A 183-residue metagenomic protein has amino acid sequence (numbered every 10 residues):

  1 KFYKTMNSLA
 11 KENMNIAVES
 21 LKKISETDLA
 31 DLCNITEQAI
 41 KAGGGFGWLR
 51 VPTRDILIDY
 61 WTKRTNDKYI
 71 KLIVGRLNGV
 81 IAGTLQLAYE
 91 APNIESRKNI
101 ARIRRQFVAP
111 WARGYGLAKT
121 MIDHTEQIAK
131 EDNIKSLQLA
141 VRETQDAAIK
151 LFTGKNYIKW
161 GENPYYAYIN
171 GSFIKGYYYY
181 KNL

Functional and structural regions predicted by a protein language model:
F2-Y3: Aromatic (phenylalanine/tyrosine) cluster motif
M6-M14, G171-L183: Terminal substrate-recognition subdomain of acyl/acetyltransferases
K23-C33, E37-W111, I122-H124, I128 (+1 more regions): Acetyl-CoA-dependent GNAT
A109-W111, Y115, E143-T144: Active-site acidic-Proline motif in GNAT/NAT acetyltransferases
M121, Q145-A148: Conserved short alpha-helix immediately C-terminal to the canonical SAM/SAH-binding motif I of Rossmann-like
I122, A129-A140: Conserved GNAT acetyl-CoA-binding A-motif
Q138-R142, I149, T153-K175: Conserved catalytic-core motifs of GNAT/GCN5-like acyltransferases
